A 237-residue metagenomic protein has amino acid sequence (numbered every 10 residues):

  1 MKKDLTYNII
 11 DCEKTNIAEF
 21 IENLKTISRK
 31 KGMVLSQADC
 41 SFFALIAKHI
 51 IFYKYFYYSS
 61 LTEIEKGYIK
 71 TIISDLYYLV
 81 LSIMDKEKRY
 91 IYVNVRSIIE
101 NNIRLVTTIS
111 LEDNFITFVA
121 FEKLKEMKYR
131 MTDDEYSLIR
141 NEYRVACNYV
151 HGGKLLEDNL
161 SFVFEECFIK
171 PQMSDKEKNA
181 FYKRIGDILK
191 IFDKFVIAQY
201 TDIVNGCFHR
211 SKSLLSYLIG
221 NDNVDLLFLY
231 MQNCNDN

Functional and structural regions predicted by a protein language model:
M1-Y55, F118-N237: Long, charged low-complexity segments
C40-Y78: Short, contiguous, well-structured surface segments enriched in hydrophobic/aromatic residues
Y55-E65, Y77-E157: Short non-catalytic regulatory patches outside canonical folded cores
